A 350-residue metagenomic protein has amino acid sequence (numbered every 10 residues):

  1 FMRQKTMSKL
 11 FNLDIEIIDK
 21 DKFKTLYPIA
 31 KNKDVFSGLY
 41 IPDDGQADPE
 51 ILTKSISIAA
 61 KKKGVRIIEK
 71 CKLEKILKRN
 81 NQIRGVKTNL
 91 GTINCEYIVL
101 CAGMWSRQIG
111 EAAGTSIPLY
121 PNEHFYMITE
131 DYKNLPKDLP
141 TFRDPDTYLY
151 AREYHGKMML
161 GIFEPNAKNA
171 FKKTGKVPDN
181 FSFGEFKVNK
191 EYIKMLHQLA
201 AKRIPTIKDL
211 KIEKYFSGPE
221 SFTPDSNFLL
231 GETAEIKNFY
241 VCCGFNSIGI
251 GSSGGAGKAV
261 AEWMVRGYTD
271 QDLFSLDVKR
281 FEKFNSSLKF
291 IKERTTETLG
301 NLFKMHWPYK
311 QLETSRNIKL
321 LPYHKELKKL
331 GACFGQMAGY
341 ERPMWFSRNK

Functional and structural regions predicted by a protein language model:
F1-L26, D146-A151, H155-M159, G184 (+4 more regions): Dinucleotide-binding Rossmann-like beta1-alpha1 core, especially the glycine-rich loop that anchors the ADP
M7-K22, S116-L119, D209, D270-D272 (+1 more regions): A short alpha-helix-loop-beta-strand transition element characteristic of N-terminal alpha/beta dinucleotide-binding
K24-K63, G175-G184, K237-F245: Helix-loop-beta segment of a Rossmann-like dinucleotide-binding subdomain
L39-Y97, C101: Helical element adjacent to the flavin cofactor pocket in flavoenzyme catalytic cores
T88, T92-D138: Central helical "cap/lid" subdomain
D146, H155, E185-W307, Q311-K319: C-terminal catalytic lobe of FAD-dependent flavoproteins
E153-A201: Conserved FAD/dinucleotide-binding core of flavoprotein oxidoreductases
Q311-K350: N- or domain-start disorder-to-order transition segments that initiate the globular core
